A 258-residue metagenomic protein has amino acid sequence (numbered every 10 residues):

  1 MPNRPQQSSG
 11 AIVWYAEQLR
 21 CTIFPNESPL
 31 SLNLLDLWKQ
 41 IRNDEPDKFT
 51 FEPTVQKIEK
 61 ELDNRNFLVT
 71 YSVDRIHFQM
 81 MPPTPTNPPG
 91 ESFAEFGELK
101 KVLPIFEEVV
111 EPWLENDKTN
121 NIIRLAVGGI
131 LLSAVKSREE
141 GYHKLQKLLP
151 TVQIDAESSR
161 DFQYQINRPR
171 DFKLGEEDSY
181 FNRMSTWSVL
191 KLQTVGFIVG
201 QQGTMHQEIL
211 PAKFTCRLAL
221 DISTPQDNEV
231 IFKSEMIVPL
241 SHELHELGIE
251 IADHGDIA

Functional and structural regions predicted by a protein language model:
P2-E91: N-terminal low-complexity, intrinsically disordered segments
V13-Y15, T70-S72, T119-N121, E208-A212: Solvent-exposed loop and beta-edge segments used for protein-protein assembly and interaction
E27-N33, P85-P89, A134-R138, S223-S234: Short, surface-exposed beta-strand/loop "edge" segments at domain boundaries and coil↔beta transitions
P29-E45, F93, H143-L148, V230-E246: Surface-exposed flexible segments
F49-I58, L114-K136, D155-F181, M236-A258: Short glycine-rich, low-complexity/disordered patches
I76-D161: Internal, hydrophobic cores of structured domains that mediate oligomerization or house catalytic pockets within large
G128, L132-R217: Aromatic/basic-lined ligand-recognition segments that form π-stacking hydrophobic pockets flanked by Lys/Arg to engage
G203-A258: Long, compositionally biased interface segments
